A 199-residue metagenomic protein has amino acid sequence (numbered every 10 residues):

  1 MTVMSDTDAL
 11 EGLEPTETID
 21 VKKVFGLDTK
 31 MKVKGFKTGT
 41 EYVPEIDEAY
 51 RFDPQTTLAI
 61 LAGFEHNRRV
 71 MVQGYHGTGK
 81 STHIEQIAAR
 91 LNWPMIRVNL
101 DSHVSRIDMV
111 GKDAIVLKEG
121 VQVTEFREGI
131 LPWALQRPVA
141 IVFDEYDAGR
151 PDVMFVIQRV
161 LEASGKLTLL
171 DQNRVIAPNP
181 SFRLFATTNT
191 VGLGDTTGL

Functional and structural regions predicted by a protein language model:
T2-L199: AAA+ P-loop NTPase catalytic core and its hallmark functional loops
